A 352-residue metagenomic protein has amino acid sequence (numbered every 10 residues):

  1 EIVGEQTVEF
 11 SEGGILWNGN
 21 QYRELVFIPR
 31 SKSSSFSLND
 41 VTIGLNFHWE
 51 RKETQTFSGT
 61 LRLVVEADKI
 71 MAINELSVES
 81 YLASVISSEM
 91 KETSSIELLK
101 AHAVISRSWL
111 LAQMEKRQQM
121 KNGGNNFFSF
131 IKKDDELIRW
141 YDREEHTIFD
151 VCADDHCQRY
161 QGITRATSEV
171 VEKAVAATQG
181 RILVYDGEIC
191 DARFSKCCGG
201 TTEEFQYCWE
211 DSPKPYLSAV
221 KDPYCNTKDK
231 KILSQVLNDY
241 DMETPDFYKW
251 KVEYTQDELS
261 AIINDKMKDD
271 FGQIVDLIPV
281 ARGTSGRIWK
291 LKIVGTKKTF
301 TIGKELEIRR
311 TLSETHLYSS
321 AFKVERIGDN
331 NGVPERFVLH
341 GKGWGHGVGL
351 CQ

Functional and structural regions predicted by a protein language model:
E1-Q352: Conserved, single-site charged/polar hotspot
